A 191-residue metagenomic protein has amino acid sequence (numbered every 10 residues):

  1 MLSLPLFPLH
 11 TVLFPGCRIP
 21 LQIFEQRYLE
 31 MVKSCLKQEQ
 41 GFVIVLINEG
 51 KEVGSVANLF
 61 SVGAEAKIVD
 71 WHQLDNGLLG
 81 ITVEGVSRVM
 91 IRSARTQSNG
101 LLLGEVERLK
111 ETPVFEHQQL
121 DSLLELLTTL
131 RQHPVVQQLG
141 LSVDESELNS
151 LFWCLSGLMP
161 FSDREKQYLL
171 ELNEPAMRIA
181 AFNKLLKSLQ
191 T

Functional and structural regions predicted by a protein language model:
M1-T191: N-terminal low-complexity, acidic/polar interaction/targeting segments
